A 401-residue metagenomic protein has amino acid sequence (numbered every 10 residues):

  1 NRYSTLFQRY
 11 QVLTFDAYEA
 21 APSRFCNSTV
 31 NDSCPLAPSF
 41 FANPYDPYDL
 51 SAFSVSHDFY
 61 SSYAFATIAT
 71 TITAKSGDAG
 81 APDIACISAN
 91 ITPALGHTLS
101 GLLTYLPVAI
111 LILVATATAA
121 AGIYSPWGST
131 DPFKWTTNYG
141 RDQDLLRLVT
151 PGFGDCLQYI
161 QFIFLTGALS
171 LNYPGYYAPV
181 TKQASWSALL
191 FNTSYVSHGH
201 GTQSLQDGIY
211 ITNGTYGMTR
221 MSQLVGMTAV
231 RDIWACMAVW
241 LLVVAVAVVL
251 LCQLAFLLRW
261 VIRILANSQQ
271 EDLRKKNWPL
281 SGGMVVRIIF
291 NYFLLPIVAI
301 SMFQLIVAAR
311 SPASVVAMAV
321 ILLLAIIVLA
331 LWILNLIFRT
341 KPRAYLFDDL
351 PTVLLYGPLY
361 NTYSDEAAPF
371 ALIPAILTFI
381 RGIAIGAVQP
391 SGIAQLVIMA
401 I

Functional and structural regions predicted by a protein language model:
N1-N43, H57, I72-A74: Contiguous segments within soluble domain cores/interaction surfaces
T5-F7, P47, A69, I380: Beta-strand-rich binding-surface signature of beta-sandwich/beta-barrel folds used to engage anionic ligands
P35, P47-D49, N90: Generic structural detector for well-ordered beta-strands
A42-A52: Exposed aromatic-hydrophobic patches
A52-S314: Extramembranous, membrane-proximal N-terminal regions and early juxtamembrane loops of multi-pass membrane proteins
M237-N267, K276-I401: Outer-pore/vestibule module of multi-pass helical membrane proteins
